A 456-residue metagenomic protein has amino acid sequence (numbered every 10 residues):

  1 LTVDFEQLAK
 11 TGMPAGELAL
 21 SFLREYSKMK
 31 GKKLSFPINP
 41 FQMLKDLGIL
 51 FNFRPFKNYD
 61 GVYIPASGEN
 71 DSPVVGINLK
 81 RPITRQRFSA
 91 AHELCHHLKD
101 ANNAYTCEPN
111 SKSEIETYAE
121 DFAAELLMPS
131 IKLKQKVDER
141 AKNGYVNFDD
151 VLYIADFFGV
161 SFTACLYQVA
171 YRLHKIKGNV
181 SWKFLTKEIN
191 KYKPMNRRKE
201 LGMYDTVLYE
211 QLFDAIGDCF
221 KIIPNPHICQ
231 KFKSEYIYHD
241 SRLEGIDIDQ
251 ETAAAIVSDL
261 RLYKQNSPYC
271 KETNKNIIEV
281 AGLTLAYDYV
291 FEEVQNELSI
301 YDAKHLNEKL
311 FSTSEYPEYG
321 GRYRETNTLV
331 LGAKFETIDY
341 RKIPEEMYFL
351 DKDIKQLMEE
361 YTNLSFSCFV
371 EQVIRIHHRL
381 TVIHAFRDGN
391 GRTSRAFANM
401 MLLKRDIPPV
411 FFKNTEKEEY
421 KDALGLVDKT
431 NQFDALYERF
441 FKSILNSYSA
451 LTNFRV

Functional and structural regions predicted by a protein language model:
L1-V207: Active-site hotspot residues in diverse enzymes, especially metal/ion-binding acidic/histidine motifs
R198-D388, R392-V456: FIC/Doc superfamily catalytic core
